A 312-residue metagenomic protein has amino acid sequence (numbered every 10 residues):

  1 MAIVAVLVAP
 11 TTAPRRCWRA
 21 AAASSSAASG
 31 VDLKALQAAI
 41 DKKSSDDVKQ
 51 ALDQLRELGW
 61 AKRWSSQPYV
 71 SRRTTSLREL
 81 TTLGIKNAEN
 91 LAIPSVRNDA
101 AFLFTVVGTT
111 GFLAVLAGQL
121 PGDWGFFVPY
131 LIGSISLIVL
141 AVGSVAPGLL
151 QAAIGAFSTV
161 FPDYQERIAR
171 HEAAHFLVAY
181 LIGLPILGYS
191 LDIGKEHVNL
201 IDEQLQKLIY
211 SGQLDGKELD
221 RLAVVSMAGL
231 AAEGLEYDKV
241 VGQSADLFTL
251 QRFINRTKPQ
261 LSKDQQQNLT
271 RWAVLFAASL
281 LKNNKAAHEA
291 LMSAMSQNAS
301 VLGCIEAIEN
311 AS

Functional and structural regions predicted by a protein language model:
M1-T12: PEST-like, low-complexity acidic/proline-rich intrinsically disordered segments, predominantly at protein N-termini
P10-R15, I93: General helical secondary-structure elements
W18-V106, F112-S312: Soluble catalytic regions of large protease machineries
